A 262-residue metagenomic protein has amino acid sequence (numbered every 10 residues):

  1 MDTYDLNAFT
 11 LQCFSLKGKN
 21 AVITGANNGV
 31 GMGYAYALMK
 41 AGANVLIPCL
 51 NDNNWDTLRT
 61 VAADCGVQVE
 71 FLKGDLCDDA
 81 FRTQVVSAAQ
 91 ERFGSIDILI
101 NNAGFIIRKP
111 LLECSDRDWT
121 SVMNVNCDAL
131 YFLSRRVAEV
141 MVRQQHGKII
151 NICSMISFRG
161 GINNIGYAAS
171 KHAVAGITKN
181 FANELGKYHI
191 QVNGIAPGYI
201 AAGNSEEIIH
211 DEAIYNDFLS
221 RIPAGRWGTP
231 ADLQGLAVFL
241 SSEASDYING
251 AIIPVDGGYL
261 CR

Functional and structural regions predicted by a protein language model:
D2-Q12, R159, V238, N249-R262: Short C-terminal tail/terminal secondary-structure segment of NAD(P)H-dependent dehydrogenase/reductase domains
N20, N27-G29: Conserved glycine-rich cofactor-binding loop
P110-L111, D118-T120, F218: Substrate-binding pocket helix/loop in short-chain dehydrogenase/reductase
Y131, H146, R226-V255, Y259-L260: C-terminal substrate-recognition "lid" of short-chain dehydrogenase/reductases
S134, S170, T178: Active-site helix of classical SDR
S154: Residue(s) in the substrate-gating loop at a strand-loop-helix junction that position the organic substrate next
G186, Q191, I248-G250: Short, small/polar-rich loop/turn modules that mediate ligand/substrate recognition or access, typified
